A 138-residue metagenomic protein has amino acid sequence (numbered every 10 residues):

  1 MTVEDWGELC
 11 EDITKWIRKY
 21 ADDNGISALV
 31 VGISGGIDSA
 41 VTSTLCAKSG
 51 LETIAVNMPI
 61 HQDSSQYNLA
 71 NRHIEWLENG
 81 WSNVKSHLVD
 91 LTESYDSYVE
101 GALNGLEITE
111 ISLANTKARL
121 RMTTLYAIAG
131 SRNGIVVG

Functional and structural regions predicted by a protein language model:
M1-G138: ATP-dependent adenylation/nucleotidyltransferase module used to activate substrates
